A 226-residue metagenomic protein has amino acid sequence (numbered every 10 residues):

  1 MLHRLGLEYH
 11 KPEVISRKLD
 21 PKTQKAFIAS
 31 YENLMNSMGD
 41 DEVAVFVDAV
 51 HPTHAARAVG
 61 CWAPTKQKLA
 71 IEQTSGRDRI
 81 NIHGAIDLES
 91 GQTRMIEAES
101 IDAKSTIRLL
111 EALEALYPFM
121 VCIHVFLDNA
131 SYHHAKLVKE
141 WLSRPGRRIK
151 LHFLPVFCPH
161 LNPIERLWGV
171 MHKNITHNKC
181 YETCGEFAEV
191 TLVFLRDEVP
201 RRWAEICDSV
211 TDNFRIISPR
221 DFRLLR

Functional and structural regions predicted by a protein language model:
M1-L19, V43-V45, A49-P52: Conserved short alpha-helical interface segments
L2, F46-D48, G84-A85, G91 (+6 more regions): Mobile genetic element proteins and their domesticated derivatives, centered on retroelements and DNA transposons
L5-E8, A49-T53, D87-S90, A130-H133 (+1 more regions): Short, solvent-exposed loop/turn segments at secondary-structure junctions
K25-E111, D208, D212, I217-R226: Extended, low-complexity cationic-aromatic segments
D40-E42, I164-R226: C-terminal anion-handling pockets and recognition modules
L69-S75, S143-P163, C180: RNase H-like polynucleotidyl transferase catalytic core
S105-I123: Short, basic/hydrophobic alpha-helical segments
V121-H134, N162: Acidic/histidine-rich, metal-coordinating catalytic segments
